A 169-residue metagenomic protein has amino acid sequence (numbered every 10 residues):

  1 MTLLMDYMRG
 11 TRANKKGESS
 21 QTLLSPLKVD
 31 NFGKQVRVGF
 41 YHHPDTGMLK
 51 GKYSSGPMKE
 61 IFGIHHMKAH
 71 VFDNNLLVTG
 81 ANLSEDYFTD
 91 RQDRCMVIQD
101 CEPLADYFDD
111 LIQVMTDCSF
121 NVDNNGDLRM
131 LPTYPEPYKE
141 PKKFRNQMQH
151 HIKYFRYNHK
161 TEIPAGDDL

Functional and structural regions predicted by a protein language model:
M1-K68, F72-L169: Charged, low-complexity intrinsically disordered terminal segments
